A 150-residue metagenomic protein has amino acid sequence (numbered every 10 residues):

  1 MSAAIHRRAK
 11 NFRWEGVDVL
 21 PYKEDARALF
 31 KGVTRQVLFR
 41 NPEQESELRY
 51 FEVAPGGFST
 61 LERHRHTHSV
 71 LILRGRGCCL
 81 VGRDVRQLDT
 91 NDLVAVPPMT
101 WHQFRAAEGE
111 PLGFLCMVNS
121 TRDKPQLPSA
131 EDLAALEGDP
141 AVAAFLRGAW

Functional and structural regions predicted by a protein language model:
M1-E45, E131-W150: A short, N-terminal "cap"/entry segment at the start of jelly-roll beta-barrel domains of the cupin/DSBH fold
R49-H64: Conserved short histidine dyad/triad with adjacent acidic residue
Y50, A95, E110-L127: A short hydrophobic beta-strand segment most commonly corresponding to one strand of the jelly-roll/cupin
G57, R65-H66, D84, T100-W101 (+2 more regions): A generic "binding-loop/recognition-motif" signal
S59-L61, C79-L80, V96, H102-E108 (+1 more regions): Short beta-strand His + acidic residue motifs that chelate non-heme Fe in jelly-roll/DSBH and cupin folds
H66-H68, I72-G77: Glycine- and acidic-residue-biased ligand/ion/polar-headgroup-sensing regions
R83-P98: Short acidic-glycine-tyrosine-enriched beta hairpin
